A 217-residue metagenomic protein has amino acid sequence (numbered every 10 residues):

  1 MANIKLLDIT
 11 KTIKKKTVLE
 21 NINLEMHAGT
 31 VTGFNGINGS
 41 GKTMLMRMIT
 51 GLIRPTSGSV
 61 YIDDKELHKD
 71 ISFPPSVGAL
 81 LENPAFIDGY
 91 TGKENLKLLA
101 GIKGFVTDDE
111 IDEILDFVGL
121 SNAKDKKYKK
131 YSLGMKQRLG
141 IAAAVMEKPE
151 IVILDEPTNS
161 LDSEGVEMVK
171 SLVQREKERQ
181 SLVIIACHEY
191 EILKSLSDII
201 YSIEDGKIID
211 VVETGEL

Functional and structural regions predicted by a protein language model:
N35-I37: The feature captures the beta-strand-to-loop junction immediately N-terminal to the Walker
T50: Helix-to-loop junction immediately C-terminal to a conserved catalytic motif
G58-F73: Conserved ABC transporter NBD signature motif
K97, D108-A123: Conserved ABC ATPase "signature" region
V152-E156: Catalytic Walker B motif of ABC-type/P-loop ATPase nucleotide-binding domains
C187-H188: H-loop/switch region of ABC-family ATPase nucleotide-binding domains
